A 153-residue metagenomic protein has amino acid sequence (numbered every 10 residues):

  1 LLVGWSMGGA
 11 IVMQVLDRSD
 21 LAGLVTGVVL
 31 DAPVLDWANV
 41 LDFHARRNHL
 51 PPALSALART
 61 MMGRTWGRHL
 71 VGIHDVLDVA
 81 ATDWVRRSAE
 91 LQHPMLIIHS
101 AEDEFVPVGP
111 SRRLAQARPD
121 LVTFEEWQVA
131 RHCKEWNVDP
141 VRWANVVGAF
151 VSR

Functional and structural regions predicted by a protein language model:
L2-G4, D31, I98: Short beta-strand immediately N-terminal to the catalytic nucleophile in serine-hydrolase-like folds
G4-G8, V12: Gly/Ala-rich beta-loop-alpha elbow adjacent to hydrolase catalytic centers
D17-L77: Hydrolase active-site cap/lid region
H69-R87, H93: Active-site nucleophile elbow and catalytic-triad environment of alpha/beta-hydrolase enzymes
L91, I97-H99, D103: Short beta-strand/loop motif that positions the catalytic acidic residue of the alpha/beta-hydrolase fold
H93, P107-Q116: Short alpha-helix in the alpha/beta-hydrolase fold that links the catalytic acid
A101-V106, C133-K134: Acidic catalytic loop of the alpha/beta-hydrolase fold
A130-A144: Catalytic histidine-centered segment of alpha/beta-hydrolase-like enzymes
